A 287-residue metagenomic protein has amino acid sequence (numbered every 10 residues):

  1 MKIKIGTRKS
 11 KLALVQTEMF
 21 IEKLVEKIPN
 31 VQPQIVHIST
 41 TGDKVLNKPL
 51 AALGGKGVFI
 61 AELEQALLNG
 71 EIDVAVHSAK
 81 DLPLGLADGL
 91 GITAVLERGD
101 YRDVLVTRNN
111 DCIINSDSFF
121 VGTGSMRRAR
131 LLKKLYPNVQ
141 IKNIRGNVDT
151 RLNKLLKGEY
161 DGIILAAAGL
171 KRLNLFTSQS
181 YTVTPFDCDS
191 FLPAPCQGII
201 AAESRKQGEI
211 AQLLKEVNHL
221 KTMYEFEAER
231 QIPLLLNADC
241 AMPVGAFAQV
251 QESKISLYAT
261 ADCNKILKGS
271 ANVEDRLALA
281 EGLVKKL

Functional and structural regions predicted by a protein language model:
M1-S39, K44-V45, A52, A129 (+1 more regions): Small-molecule-sensing regulatory modules
K4-G6, A75, T93, G122 (+1 more regions): Short, well-ordered beta-strand segments
K48-D73: Short, structured active-site "lid" loops
L68-S78, D161-A166: Paired acidic/hydrophobic, glycine-rich loop segments that form the ligand-binding mouth/hinge of periplasmic-binding
A79-K80, D88-N138: A conserved helix-loop-strand patch within extracytoplasmic ligand-binding domains of the periplasmic binding
A79-L82, A168-L170: Short glycine-rich anion-binding loops that position phosphate/pyrophosphate groups of nucleotides and phosphorylated
